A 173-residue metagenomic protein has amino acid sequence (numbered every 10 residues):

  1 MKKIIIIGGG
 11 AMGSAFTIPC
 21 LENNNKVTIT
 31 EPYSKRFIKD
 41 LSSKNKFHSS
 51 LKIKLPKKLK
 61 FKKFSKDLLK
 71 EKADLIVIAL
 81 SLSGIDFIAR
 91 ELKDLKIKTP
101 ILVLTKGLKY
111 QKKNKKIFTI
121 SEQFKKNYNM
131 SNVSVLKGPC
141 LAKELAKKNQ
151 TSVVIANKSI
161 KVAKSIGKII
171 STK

Functional and structural regions predicted by a protein language model:
M1-L55, L59-K63, K70, Q111: NAD(P)+-binding Rossmann beta1-loop-alpha1 motif at the extreme N-terminus of oxidoreductases
K2-K3, T99, T151: Nucleotide donor/acceptor-binding cores
A11, S34, K106-L108, C140 (+1 more regions): Short, glycine/serine-rich, charged loops/turns that create anion-binding and catalytic segments at active sites
K62-K66, E71-K147, I166-G167: Rossmann-like NAD(P)(H) cofactor-binding subdomain of soluble oxidoreductases
K126-N132, Q150-K173: Internal alpha-helical scaffold of NAD(P)-dependent oxidoreductase catalytic cores
